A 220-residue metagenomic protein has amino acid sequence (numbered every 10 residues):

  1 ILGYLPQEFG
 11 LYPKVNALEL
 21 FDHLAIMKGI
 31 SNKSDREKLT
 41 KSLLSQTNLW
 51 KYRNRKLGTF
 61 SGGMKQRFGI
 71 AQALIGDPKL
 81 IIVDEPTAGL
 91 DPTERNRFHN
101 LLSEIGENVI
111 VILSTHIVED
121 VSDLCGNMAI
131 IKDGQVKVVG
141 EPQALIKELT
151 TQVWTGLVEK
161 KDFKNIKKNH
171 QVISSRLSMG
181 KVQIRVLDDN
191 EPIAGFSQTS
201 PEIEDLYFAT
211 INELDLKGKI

Functional and structural regions predicted by a protein language model:
E8, K14-M27: Q-loop/switch helix immediately C-terminal to the Walker
D22, I26, S34-Y52: Conserved ABC ATPase "signature" region
K56-F60: Conserved ABC ATPase signature
I70: Hydrophobic anchor residue at the start of the ABC signature
D77: Conserved catalytic motifs of ABC-family nucleotide-binding domains
I81-D84, L90: Catalytic Walker B motif of ABC-type/P-loop ATPase nucleotide-binding domains
F98-R185: ABC transporter nucleotide-binding domain
